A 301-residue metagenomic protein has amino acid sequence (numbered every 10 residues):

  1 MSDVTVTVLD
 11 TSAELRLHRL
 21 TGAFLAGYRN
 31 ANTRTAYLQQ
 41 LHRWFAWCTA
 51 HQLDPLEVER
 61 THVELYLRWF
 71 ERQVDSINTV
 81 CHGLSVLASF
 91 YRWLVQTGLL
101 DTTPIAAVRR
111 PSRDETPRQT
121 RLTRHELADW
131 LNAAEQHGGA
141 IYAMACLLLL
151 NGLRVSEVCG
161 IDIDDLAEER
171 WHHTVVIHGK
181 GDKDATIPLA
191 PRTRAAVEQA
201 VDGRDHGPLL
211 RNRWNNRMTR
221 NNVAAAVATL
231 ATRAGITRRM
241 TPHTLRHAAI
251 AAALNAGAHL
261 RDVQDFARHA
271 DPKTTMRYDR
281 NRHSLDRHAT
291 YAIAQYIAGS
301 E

Functional and structural regions predicted by a protein language model:
M1-E301: Conserved catalytic core of the tyrosine transesterase superfamily
